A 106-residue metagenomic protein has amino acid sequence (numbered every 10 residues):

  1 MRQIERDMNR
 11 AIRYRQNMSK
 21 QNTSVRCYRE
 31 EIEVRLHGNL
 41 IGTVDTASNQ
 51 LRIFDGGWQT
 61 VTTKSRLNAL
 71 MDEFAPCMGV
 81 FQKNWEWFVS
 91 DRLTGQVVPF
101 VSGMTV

Functional and structural regions predicted by a protein language model:
M1-V106: Terminal leader/tail segments of proteins
